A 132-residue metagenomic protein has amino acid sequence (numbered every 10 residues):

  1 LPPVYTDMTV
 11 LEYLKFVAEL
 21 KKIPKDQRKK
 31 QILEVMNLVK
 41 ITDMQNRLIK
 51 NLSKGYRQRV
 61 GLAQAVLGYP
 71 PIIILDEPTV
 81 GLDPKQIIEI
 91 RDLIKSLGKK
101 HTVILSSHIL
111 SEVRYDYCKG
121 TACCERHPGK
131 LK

Functional and structural regions predicted by a protein language model:
K15, E19, D26-M44, K95: Conserved ABC ATPase "signature" region
L48-L52: Conserved ABC ATPase signature
L62: Hydrophobic anchor residue at the start of the ABC signature
I73-E77: Catalytic Walker B motif of ABC-type/P-loop ATPase nucleotide-binding domains
T79-V80, L110: Short loop immediately C-terminal to the Walker-B catalytic DE motif in ABC-type ATPase nucleotide-binding domains
I87-K99: Helical segment within the ABC ATPase nucleotide-binding domain
